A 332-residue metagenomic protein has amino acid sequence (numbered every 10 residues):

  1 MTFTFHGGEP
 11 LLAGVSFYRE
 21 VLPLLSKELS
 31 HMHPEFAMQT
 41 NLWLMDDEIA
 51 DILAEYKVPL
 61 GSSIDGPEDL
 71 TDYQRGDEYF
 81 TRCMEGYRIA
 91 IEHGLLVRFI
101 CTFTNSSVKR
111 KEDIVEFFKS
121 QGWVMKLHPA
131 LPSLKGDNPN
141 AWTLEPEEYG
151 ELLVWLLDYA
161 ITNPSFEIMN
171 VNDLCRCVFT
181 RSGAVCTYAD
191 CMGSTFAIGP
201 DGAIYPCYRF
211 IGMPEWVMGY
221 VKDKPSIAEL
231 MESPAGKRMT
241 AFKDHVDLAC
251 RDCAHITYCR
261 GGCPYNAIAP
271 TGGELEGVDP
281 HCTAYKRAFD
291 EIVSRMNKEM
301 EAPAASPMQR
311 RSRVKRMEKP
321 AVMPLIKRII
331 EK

Functional and structural regions predicted by a protein language model:
M1-T4, A13-L134: Radical SAM/AdoMet-radical enzyme domain recognition
G8: Active-site neighborhood of divalent metal-dependent phosphoester/pyrophosphate hydrolases
S16, R82-E85, K109, D113 (+6 more regions): Generic recognition of stable, solvent-exposed alpha-helical segments in well-folded globular domains
A54, I91, K119, I161 (+2 more regions): Alpha-helix boundary recognition
Q74-M192, A197, D201, R209-G219: Radical SAM enzyme [4Fe-4S]-AdoMet core and its adjacent flexible, acidic and glycine-rich loops/tails across
G212-K332: Flexible mid-to-C-terminal extensions adjoining Fe-S/redox cofactors in radical SAM and related proteins
